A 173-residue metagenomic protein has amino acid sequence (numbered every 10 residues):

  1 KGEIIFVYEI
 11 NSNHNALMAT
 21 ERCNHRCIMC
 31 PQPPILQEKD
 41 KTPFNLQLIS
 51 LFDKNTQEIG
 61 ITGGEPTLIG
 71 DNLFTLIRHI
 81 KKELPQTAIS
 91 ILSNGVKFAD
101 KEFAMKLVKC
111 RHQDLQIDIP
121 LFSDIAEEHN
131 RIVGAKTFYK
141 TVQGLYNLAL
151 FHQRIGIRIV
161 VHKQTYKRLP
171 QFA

Functional and structural regions predicted by a protein language model:
K1-I5: N-terminal accessory interaction module
Y8-T42: Canonical Radical SAM [4Fe-4S] cluster-binding loop centered on the CxxxCxxC motif and its immediate flanking residues
P31-T42, K54-I69, K81-D100, R111-V142 (+1 more regions): Core AdoMet radical
T42-Q47, A104: Leucine-rich repeat
I49-D53, M105-D114, Y146-L150: Acidic (Asp/Glu)-rich catalytic clusters
I69-T75: Active-site-adjacent beta->alpha loops and helix N-cap segments on the catalytic face of soluble alpha/beta enzymes
I77-I80, L145: Histidine-anchored nucleotide/phosphate-binding helix
Q164-A173: Catalytic cores of alpha/beta
